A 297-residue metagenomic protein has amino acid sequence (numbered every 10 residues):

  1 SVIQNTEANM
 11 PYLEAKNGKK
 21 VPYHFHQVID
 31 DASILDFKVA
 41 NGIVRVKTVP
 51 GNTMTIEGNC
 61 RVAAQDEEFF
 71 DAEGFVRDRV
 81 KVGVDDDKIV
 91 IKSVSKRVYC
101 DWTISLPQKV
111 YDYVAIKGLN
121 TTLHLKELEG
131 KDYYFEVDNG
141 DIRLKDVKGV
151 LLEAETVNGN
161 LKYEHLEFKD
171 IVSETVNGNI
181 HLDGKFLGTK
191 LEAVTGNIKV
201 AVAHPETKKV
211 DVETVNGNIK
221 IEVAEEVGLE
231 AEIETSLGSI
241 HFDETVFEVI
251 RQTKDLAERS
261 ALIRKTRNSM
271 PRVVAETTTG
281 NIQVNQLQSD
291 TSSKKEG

Functional and structural regions predicted by a protein language model:
S1-G297: Intrinsically disordered, low-complexity terminal regions
